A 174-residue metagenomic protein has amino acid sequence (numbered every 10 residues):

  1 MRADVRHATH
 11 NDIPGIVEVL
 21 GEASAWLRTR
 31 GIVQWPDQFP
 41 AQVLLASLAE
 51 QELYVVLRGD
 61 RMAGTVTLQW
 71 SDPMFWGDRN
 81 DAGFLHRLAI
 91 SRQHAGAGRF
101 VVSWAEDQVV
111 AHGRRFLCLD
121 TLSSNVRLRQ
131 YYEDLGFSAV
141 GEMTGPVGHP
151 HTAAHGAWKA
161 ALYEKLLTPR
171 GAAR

Functional and structural regions predicted by a protein language model:
D4-E18: A short beta-loop-alpha structural element at the N-terminal edge of CoA-dependent acyl/N-acetyltransferase catalytic
H10, G21-Q93, V102-W104, Q108 (+1 more regions): Acetyl-CoA-dependent GNAT
V109-T121: Conserved GNAT acetyl-CoA-binding A-motif
L119-R129, G145-P150: Conserved beta-strand-loop-alpha-helix junction that forms the acyl-donor binding cleft
E133-E142: Conserved acetyl-CoA-binding loop of GNAT-fold acetyltransferases
P150-R174: Terminal substrate-recognition subdomain of acyl/acetyltransferases
